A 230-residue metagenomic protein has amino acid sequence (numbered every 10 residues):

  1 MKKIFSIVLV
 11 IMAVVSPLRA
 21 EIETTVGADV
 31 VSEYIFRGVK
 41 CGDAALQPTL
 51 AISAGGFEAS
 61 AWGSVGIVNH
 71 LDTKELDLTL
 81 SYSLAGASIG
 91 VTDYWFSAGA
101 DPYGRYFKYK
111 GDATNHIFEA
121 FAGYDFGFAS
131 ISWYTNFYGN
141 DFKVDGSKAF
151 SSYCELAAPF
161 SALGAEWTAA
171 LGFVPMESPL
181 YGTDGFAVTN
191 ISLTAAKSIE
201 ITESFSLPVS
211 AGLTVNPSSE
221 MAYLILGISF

Functional and structural regions predicted by a protein language model:
M1-E23: Cleavable N-terminal export/targeting peptides
R19-E23, G86, G90, P159-T168 (+1 more regions): Short loop/turn motifs that connect adjacent beta-strands in outer-membrane beta-barrel proteins
I22, G42-L46, D72-L76, S83 (+5 more regions): Residues that define the transmembrane beta-barrel architecture of outer-membrane proteins
T25-V31, A51, S60-S64, S81 (+5 more regions): Transmembrane beta-strands of outer-membrane beta-barrel proteins
G38-D43, L71-D77, A100-Y109, N140-K148 (+2 more regions): Outer-membrane beta-barrel translocator domains and adjoining extracellular loop/strand segments of Gram-negative
F57-S83, S88-D112: Surface-exposed loop and membrane-interface regions of Gram-negative outer-membrane beta-barrel proteins
K108-P179: Detector for outer-membrane/organellar transmembrane beta-barrel domains, recognizing the amphipathic beta-strand
L193, I199, S219-F230: Outer-membrane beta-barrel "beta-signal"
